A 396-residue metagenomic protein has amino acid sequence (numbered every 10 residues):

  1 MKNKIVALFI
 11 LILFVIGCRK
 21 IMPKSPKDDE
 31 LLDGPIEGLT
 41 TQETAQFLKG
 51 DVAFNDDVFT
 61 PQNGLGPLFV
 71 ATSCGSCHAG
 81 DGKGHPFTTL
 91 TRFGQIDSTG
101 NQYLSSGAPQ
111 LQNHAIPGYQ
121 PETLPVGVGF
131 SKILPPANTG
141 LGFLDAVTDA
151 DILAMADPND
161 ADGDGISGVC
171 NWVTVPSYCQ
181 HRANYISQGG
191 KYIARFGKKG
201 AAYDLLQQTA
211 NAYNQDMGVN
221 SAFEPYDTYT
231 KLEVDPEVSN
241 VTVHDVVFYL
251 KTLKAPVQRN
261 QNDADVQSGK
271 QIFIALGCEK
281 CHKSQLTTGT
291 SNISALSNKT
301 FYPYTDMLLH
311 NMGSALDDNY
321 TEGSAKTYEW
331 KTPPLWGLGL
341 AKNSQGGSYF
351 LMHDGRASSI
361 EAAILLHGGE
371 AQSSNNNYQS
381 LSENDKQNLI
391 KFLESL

Functional and structural regions predicted by a protein language model:
M1-K24: Bacterial Sec-dependent N-terminal signal peptides
C18-L396: Periplasmic c-type cytochrome electron-transfer domains
